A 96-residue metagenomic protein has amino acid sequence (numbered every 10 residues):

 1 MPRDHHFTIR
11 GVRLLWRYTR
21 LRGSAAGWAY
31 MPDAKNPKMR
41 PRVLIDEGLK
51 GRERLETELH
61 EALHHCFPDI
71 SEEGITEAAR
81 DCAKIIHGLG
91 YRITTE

Functional and structural regions predicted by a protein language model:
P2-R52, H65-I86: Active-site scaffold of zinc-dependent metalloenzymes
E56-H65: Active-site recognition of the HExxH zinc-binding catalytic motif
H60, A83, R92: A contiguous, well-structured "functional interface" segment within a domain
G88-E96: Short, positively charged interaction helices/loops
